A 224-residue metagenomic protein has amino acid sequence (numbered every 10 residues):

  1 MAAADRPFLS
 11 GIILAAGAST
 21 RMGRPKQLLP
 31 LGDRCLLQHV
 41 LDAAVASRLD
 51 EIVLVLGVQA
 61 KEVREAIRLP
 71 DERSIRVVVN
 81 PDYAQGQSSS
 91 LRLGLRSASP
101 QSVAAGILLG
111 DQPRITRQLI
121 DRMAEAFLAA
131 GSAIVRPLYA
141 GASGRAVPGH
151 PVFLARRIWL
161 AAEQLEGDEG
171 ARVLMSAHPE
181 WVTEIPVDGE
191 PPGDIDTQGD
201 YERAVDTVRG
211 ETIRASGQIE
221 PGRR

Functional and structural regions predicted by a protein language model:
A2-F8, L160-R224: Conserved alpha/beta core of the MobA/IspD/sugar-nucleotide pyrophosphorylase nucleotidyltransferase superfamily
A3-P148, A161, E180-D188, R209: Nucleotide and nucleotide-moiety/phosphate-recognizing core
H150-L154, G193-I195: Short glycine- and hydrophobic/aromatic-rich loop-to-beta-strand nucleating segment in the catalytic cores
